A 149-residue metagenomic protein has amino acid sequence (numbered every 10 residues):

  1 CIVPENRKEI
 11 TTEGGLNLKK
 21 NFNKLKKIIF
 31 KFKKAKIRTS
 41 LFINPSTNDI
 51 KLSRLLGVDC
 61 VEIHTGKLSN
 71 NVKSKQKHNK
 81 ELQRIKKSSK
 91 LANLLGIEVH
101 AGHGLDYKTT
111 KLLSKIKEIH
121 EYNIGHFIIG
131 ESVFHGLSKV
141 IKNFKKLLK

Functional and structural regions predicted by a protein language model:
C1-K24: Glycine/small-residue-rich loop that forms an oxyanion/phosphate-binding "nest" at active or ligand-binding sites
I2-E9, C60-V72, E118-L137: Glycine-rich phosphate-binding active-site loops on the catalytic face of alpha/beta enzymes
V3-R7, I37, N44-S46, H64-L68 (+3 more regions): Active-site beta-loop-alpha junctions enriched in small/polar residues
L18-S40, K77-A101, F144-K149: Alpha-helix-loop-beta-strand connector modules within alpha/beta enzyme cores
K34, R54-V61, I97, K115-I124: Glycine-enriched alpha-helix->loop->beta-strand junction motifs that scaffold or abut catalytic
I37-L91, L95: Histidine/lysine/aspartate-rich catalytic loop segments that bind and position anionic ligands
S46-L56, A101, L105-I119: Catalytic cores of alpha/beta
K73-H78, G130-K149: C-terminal helical cap(s) of enzyme catalytic domains, especially alpha/beta-barrels
